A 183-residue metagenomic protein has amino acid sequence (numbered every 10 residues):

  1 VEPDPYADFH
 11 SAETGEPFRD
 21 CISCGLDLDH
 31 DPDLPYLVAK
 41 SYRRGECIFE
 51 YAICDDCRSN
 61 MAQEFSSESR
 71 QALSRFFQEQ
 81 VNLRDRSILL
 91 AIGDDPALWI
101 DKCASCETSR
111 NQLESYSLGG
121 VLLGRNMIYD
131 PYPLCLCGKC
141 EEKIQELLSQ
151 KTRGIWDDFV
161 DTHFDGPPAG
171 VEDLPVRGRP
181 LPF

Functional and structural regions predicted by a protein language model:
V1-E13, Q63-A97, E146-F183: Short, intrinsically disordered terminal segments enriched in charged and Pro/Gly residues
E2-P3, A12-P17, G25, D33 (+5 more regions): Positively charged, low-complexity terminal tracts and the immediately adjacent first secondary-structure elements
G15-I48, A97-D130: Short recognition patches in nucleic-acid-associated and regulatory proteins
P35-V38, M61, L73, F77 (+1 more regions): Generic hydrophobic, helix-prone segments enriched in Leu/Val/Ile
A39, G45, A52-C54, E79-Q80 (+3 more regions): Generic signature of intrinsically disordered, low-complexity segments enriched in small/polar residues
C47-S74, Y129-W156: Short metal-binding segments enriched for Cys and/or His
